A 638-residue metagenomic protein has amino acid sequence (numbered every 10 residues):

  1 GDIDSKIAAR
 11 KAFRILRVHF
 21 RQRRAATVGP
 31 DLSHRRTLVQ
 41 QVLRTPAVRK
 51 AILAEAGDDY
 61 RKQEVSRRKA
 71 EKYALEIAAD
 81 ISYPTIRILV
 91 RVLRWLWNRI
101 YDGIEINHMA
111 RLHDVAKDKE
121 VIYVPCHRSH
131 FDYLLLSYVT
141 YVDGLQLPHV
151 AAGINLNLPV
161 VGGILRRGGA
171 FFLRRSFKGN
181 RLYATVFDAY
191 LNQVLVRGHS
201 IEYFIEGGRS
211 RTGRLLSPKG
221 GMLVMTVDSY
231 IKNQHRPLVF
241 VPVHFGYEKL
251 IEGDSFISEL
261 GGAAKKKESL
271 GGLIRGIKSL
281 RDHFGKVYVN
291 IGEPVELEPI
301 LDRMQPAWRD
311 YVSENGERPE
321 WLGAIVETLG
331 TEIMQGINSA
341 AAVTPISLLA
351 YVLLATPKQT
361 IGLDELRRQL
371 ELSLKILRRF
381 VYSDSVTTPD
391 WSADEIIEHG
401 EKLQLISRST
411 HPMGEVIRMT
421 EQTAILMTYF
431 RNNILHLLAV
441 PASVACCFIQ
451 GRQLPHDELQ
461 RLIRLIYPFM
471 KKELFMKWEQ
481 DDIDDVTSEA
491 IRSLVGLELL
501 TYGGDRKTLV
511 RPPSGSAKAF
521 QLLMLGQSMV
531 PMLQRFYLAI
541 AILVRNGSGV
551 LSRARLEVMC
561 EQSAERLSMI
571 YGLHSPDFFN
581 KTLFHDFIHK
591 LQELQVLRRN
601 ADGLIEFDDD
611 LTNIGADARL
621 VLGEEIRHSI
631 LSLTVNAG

Functional and structural regions predicted by a protein language model:
G1-G638: Membrane-interfacial terminal anchoring regions of lipid-handling membrane enzymes
